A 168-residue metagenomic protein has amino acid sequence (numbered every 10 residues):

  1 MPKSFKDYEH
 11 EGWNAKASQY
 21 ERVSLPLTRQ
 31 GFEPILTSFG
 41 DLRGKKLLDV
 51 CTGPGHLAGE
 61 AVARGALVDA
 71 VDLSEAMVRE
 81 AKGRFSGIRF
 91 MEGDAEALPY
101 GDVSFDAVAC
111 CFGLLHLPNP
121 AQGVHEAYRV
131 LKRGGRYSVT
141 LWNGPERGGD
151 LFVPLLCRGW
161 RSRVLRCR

Functional and structural regions predicted by a protein language model:
M1-R43, H56-E60, M77-E80, R84 (+2 more regions): Conserved class I S-adenosyl-L-methionine
S24, T28-F32, S74, P120 (+1 more regions): Conserved donor sugar-nucleotide recognition element shared by glycan-biosynthetic enzymes
D41-L42, D102, V124: A short, aliphatic-rich alpha-helical micro-motif
K46-L98, A107, Q122: Class I SAM-dependent methyltransferase SAM/SAH-binding core
D106-P120, N143: A short SAM/SAH-binding and catalytic strip from SAM-dependent methyltransferases
A121, Y128-R168: Conserved catalytic/acceptor-binding region of the Class I
